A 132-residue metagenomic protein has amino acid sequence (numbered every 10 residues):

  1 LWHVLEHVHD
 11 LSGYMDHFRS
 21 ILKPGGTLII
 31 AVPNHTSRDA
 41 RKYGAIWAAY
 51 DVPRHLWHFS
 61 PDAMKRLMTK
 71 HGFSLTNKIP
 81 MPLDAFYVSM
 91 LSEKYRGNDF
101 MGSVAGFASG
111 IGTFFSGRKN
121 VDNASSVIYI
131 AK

Functional and structural regions predicted by a protein language model:
L1, W47-D51, G110, F114: A near-ubiquitous, low-amplitude feature marking generic local secondary-structure context
L1-Y43, L56-K70, S125-K132: Conserved SAM-binding loop
W2, I29-I30, A48, D99-A105: N-terminal start-of-chain detector that recognizes signal peptides and the immediate post-cleavage beginning
I30, Y50, N77-I79: Compositionally biased, intrinsically disordered/low-complexity regions enriched for serine, proline and threonine
Y43-V52, L91-N98: Short glycine/proline- and charge-enriched loop/turn segments that cap or connect secondary-structure elements
S74: Residue-level detector of anion-binding/catalytic polar loops
N77-K132: A C-terminal cap/extension of S-adenosyl-L-methionine-dependent methyltransferases that defines the acceptor-substrate
